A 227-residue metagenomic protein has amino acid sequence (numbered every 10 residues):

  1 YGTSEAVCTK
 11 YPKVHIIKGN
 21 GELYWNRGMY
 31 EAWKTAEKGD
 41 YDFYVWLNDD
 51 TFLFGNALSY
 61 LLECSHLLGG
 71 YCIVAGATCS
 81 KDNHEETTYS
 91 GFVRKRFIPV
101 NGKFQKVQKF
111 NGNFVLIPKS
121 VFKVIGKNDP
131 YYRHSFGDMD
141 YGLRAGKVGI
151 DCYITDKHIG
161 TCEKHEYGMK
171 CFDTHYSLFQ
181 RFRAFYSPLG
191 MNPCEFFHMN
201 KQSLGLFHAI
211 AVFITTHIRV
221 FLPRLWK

Functional and structural regions predicted by a protein language model:
Y1-K18: Acidic donor-binding segment of Leloir-type glycosyltransferases
G19-G39: Glycine-rich, basic loop-to-helix element that forms the pyrophosphate-binding segment of sugar-nucleotide handling
Y41-F52: Short beta-strand-to-loop acidic/aromatic patch adjacent to the donor-nucleotide binding site
G55-T88: Conserved donor NDP-sugar-binding/catalytic core segment of glycosyltransferases
F97-I117, A184: A recurrent flexible, glycine/aromatic-enriched loop bordering the glycosyltransferase active site that acts as
V115-I117, V121-G126, Y131-H158: A short, conserved alpha-helix in the catalytic core of glycosyltransferases
Y153-Y176: Active-site donor/metal-binding and catalytic loop motifs of nucleotide-sugar-dependent glycosylation enzymes
G168, F172-K227: Non-catalytic, C-terminal membrane-associated alpha-helical segments of glycosyltransferases
